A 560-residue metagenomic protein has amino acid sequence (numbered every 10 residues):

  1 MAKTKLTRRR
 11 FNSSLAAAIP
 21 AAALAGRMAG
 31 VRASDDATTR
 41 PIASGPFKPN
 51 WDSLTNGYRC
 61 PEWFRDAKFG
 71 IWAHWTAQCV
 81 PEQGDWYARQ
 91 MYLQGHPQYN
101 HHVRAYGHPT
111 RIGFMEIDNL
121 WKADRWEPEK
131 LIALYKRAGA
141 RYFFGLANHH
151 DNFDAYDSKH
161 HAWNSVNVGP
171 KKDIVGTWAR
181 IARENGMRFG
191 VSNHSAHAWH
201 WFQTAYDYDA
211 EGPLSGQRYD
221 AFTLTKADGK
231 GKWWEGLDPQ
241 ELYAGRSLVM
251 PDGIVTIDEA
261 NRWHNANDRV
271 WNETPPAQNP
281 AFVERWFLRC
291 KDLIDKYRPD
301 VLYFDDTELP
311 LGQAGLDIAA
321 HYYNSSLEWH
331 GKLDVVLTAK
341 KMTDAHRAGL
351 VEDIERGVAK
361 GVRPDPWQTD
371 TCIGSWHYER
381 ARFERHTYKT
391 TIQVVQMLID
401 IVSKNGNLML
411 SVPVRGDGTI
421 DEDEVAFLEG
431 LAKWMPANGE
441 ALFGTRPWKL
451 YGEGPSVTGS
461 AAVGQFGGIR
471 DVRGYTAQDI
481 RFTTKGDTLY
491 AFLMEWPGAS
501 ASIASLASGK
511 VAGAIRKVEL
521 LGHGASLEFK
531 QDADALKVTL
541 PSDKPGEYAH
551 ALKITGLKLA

Functional and structural regions predicted by a protein language model:
M1-T7: N-terminal secretory signal peptides
N12-P20, G30, S34-A560: Mature catalytic domains of secreted/periplasmic carbohydrate-active enzymes
G26-R27: Sequence/structural signature of beta-propeller blade repeats across diverse families
